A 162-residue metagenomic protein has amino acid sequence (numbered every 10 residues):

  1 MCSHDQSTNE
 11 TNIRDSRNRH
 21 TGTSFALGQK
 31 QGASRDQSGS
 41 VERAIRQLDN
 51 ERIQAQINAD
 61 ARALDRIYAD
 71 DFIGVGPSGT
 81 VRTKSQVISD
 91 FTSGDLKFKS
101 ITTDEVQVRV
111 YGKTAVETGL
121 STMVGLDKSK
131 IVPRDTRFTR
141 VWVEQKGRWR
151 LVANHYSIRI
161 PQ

Functional and structural regions predicted by a protein language model:
M1-N9: N-terminal secretory signal peptides that target proteins for export/translocation
N12-D15, H20-Q162: A beta-strand edge to alpha-helix "cap/lid" segment located at domain peripheries
